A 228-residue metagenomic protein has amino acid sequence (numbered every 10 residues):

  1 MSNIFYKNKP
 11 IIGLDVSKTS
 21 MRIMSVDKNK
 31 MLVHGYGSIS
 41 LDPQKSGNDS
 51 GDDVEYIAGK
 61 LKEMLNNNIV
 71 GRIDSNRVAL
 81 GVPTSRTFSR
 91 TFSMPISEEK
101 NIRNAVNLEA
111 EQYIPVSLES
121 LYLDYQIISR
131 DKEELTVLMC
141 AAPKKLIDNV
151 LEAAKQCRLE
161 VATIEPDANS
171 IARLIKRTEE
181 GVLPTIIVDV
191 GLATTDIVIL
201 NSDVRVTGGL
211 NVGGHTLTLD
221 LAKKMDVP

Functional and structural regions predicted by a protein language model:
S2-D42, N76-P83, K176-G213, L221: Gly/Thr-rich phosphate-binding beta-strand-loop-beta motif of the actin/hexokinase/Hsp70
K30, K45-Y56, R72, S129-E134 (+1 more regions): Short, glycine- and charge-enriched coil/turn segments that flank and shape catalytic ligand pockets
G35-N68, I102: N-terminal phosphate-binding loop and adjacent alpha-helix
P43-S46, K145-I171, G181, S202-P228: Glycine-rich phosphate-binding loop plus the immediately following alpha-helix
D53, I57-K60, E98, I102 (+6 more regions): Helical mechanochemical/support elements of P-loop NTPase systems and associated helical scaffolds
A58, K62-N66, N107, E111 (+4 more regions): Generic solvent-exposed, charged/amphipathic alpha-helical segments that serve as macromolecular interface scaffolds
K62-N76, V227: Phosphate/pyrophosphate-binding loops at sites that engage ATP/ADP/AMP, CoA/4′-phosphopantetheine, polyphosphate
R77, G81-R177: Active-site neighborhood for divalent-cation/phosphate handling
